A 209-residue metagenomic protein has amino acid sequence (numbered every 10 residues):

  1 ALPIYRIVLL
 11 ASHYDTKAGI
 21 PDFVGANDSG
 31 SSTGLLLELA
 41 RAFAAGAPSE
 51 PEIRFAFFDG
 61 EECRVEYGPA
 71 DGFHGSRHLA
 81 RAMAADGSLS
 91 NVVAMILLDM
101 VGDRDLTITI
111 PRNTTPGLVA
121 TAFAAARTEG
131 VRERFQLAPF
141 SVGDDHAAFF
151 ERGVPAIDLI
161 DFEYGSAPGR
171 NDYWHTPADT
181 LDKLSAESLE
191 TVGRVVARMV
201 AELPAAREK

Functional and structural regions predicted by a protein language model:
Y5-I7, V93: Conserved catalytic motifs of the protein kinase core domain
I7, E52, A156: A residue-level signal for beta-strand positions that form part of recognition/binding surfaces within mature
I7-H13: Short beta-strand element of the alpha/beta-hydrolase
S12, I96-L98, I160: Active-site flanking residues adjacent to catalytic metal/cofactor-binding acidic residues
A18-A124, E133, S141, H146: Acidic/histidine-rich catalytic neighborhood of metal-dependent amide-processing enzymes
A94, D103-K209: Active-site-adjacent substrate-binding region of metalloamidase/peptidase-like peptide-processing proteins
